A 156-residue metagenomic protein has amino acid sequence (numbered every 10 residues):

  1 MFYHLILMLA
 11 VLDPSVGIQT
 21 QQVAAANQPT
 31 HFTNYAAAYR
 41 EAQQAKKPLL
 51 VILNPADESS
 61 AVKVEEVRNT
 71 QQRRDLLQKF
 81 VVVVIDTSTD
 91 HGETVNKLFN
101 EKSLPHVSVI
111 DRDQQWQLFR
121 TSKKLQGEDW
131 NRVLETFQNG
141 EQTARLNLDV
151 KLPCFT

Functional and structural regions predicted by a protein language model:
M1-H4: Positively charged n-region of N-terminal signal peptides that target proteins for export
L7-L9, D13-A45, D129-R132, T136-F155: N-terminal leader/targeting and pre-domain segments
A26-T33, L53-A56, R73-G92: Thiol-based oxidoreductase modules, predominantly thioredoxin-like and allied folds used for disulfide exchange
Y35, S60-L76: Typically the conserved alpha-helix immediately C-terminal to a functionally engaged Cys/Sec in thioredoxin-like
A45-S59: Short active-site neighborhood of thiol/selenol oxidoreductases, capturing the structured segment around
A56-S59, T87-H91, Q114-W116, K124-G127: Solvent-exposed loop/turn segments at secondary-structure junctions within structured extracellular/periplasmic domains
V67-R68, K102-L146: Non-catalytic, surface beta->alpha helical segment in thiol-disulfide oxidoreductase systems
T94-K102: Structural alpha/beta surface segment adjacent to cysteine/selenocysteine redox centers across thiol/disulfide enzymes
